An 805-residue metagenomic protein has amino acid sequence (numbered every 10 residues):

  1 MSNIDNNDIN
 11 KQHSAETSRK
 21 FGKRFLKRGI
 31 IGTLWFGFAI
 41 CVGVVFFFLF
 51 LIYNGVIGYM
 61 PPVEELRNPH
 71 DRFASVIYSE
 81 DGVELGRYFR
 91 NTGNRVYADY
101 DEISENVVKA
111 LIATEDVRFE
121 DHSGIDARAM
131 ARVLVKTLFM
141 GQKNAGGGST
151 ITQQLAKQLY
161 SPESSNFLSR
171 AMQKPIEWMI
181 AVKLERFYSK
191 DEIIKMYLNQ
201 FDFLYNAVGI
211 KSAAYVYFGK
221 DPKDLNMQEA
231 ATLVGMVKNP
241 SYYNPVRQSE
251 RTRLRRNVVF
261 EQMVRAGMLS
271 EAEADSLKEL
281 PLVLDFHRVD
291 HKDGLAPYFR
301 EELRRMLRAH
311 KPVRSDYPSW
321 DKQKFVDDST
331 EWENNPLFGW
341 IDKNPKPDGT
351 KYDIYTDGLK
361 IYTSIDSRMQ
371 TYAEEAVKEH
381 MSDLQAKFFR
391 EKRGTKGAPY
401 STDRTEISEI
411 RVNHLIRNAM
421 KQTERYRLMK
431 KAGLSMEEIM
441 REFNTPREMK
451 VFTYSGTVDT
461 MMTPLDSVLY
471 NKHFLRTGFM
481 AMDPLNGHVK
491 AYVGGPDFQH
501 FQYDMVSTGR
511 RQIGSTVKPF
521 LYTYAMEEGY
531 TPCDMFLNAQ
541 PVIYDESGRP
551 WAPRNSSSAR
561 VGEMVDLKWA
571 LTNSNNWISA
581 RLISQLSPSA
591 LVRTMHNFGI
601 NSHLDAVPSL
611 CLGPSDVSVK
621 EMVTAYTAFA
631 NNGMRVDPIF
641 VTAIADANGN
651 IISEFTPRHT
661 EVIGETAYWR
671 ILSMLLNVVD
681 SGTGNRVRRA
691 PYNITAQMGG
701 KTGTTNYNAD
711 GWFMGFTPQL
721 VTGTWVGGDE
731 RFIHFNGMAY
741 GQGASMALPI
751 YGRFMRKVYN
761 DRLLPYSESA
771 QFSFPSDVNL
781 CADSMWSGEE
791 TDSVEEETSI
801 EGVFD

Functional and structural regions predicted by a protein language model:
S2-N3, K11, E16-R28, D71-A74 (+7 more regions): Peptidoglycan glycan-strand catalytic modules in the bacterial/periplasmic cell-wall system
R95-I103, I361, N471-T477, H500-F520 (+3 more regions): Short active-site loop at a secondary-structure junction that contains or immediately precedes the catalytic residue(s)
A110-I112, M263, A373, N486-G487 (+6 more regions): Active-site SXXK
E120-M130, V208-K211, S270-D275, M526-S547 (+2 more regions): Short, well-structured active-site flanking segments
G146-I151, N166-F167, D221, E229 (+5 more regions): Extracytoplasmic/periplasmic proteins that interact with beta-lactams or build/remodel peptidoglycan
T150-I151, L159-S161, N166, R170 (+4 more regions): Active-site-adjacent helix/loop patches that line small-molecule binding or acyl-intermediate pockets
P281, T508-M564, D637-I652: Short, glycine/proline-biased beta-turn/loop segments that scaffold the active-site neighborhood
T363, S367-D383, I416-D483, H488 (+4 more regions): A penicillin-recognizing enzyme superfamily signal
